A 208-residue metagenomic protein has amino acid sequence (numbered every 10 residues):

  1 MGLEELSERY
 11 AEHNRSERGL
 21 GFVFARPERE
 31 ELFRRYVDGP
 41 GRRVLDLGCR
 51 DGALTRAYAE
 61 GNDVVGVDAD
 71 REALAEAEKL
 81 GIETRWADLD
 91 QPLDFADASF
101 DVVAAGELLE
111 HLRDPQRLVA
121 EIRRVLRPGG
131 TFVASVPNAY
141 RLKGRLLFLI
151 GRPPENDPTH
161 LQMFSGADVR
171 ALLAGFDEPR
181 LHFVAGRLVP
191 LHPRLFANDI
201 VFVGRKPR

Functional and structural regions predicted by a protein language model:
M1-A96, V102-A104, Q116-V119, P158 (+5 more regions): Conserved N-terminal segment of class I S-adenosyl-L-methionine
V37-D38, L112, L126, L173: A generic alpha-to-beta junction signature in SAM-dependent methyltransferases
G106-H111: Short catalytic micro-motifs in class I SAM-dependent methyltransferases
R113-R117, G144: Short N-terminal helix/helix-N-cap motif within the alpha/beta-hydrolase-1
Q116-P128: A short glycine-rich, Lys/Arg-flanked "PGG" loop and its adjoining helix->strand segment in the class I
G130-V136: Conserved beta-strand signature within the Rossmann-like core of class I S-adenosyl-L-methionine
Y140-H160: Short, glycine-/aromatic-enriched active-site segment of Class I SAM-dependent methyltransferases
